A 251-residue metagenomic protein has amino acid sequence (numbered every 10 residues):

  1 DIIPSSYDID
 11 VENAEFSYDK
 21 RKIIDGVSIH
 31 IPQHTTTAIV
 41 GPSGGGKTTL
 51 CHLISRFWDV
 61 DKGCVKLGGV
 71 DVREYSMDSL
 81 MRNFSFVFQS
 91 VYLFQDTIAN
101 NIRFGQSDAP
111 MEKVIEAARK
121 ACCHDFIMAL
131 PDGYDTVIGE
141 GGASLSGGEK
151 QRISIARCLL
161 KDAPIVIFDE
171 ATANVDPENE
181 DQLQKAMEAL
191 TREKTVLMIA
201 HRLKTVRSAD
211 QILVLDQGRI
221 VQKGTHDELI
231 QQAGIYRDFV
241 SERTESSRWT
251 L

Functional and structural regions predicted by a protein language model:
I2-L251: ABC-type nucleotide-binding domain
